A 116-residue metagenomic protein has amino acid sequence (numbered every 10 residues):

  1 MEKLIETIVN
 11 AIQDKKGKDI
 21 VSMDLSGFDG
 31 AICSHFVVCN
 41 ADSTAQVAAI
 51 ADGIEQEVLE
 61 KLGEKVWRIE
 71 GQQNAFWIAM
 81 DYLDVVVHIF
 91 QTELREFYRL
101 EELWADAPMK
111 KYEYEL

Functional and structural regions predicted by a protein language model:
M1-I32, A41-I78, T92-E93, L100-L116: Polybasic/polar functional segments that serve as interface/processing modules
S34, D84: Conserved acidic residues
M80-Y82: Active-site beta-strand termini and strand-to-loop segments that position acidic
